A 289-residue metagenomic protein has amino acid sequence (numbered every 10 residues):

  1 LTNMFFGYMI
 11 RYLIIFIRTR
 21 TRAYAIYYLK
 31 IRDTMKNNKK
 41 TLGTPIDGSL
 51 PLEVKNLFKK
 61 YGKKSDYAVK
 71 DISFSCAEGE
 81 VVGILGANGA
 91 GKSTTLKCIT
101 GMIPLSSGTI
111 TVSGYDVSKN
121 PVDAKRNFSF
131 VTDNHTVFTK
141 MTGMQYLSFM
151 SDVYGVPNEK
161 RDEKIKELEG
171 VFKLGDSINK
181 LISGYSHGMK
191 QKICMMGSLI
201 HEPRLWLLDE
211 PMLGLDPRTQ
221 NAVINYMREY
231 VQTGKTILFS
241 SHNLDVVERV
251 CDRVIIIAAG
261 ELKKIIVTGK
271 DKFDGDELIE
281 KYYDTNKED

Functional and structural regions predicted by a protein language model:
T41-P51, F58-D71, P121: A short, flexible loop at the N-terminus of ABC-type nucleotide-binding domains that lies
T100: Helix-to-loop junction immediately C-terminal to a conserved catalytic motif
G108-D116, A124: Conserved ABC transporter NBD signature motif
S148, D152, E159-S177: Conserved ABC ATPase "signature" region
I200-R204: A short, proline-enriched helix->beta-strand linker immediately N-terminal to the Walker B motif in ABC-type P-loop
W206-D209: Catalytic Walker B motif of ABC-type/P-loop ATPase nucleotide-binding domains
S241-H242: H-loop/switch region of ABC-family ATPase nucleotide-binding domains
